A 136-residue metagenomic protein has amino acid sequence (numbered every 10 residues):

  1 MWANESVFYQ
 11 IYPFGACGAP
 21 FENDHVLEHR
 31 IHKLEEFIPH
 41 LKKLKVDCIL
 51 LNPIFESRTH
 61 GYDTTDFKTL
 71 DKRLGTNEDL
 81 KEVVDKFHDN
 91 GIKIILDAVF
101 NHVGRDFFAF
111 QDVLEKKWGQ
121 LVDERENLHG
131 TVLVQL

Functional and structural regions predicted by a protein language model:
W2-V7, Y12-H32, E36-D47, I54-L136: Substrate-binding/active-site clefts of carbohydrate-active enzymes
